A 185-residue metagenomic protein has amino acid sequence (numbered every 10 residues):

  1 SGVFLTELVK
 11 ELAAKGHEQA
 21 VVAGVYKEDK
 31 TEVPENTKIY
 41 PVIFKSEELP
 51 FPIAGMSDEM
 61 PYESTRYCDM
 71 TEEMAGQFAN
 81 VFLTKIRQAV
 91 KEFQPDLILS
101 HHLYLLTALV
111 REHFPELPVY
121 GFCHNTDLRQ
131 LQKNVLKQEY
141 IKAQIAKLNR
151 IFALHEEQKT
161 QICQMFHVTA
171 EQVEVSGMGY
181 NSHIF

Functional and structural regions predicted by a protein language model:
S1, L103, C123-T126, G177-M178: Histidine-centered beta-alpha loop that forms part of the nucleotide-sugar donor binding/catalytic region in diverse
G2-A13: Short amphipathic alpha-helix
H17, L131-K133, C163, E171 (+1 more regions): Acidic anion/phosphate-binding donor-loop and adjacent secondary structure in glycosyltransferase catalytic cores
G24-E92: A conserved catalytic-core segment of Leloir-type glycosyltransferases
V25, E157, G179: Carbohydrate-associated surface elements
L97-S100, V110-Q130: Active-site proximal beta-strand in glycosyltransferases
S100-H101, A153-L154, V175: Short beta-strand scaffold positions
N134-I151: Membrane-proximal helix-turn-helix segments that form the acceptor-binding/catalytic region of lipid-linked
